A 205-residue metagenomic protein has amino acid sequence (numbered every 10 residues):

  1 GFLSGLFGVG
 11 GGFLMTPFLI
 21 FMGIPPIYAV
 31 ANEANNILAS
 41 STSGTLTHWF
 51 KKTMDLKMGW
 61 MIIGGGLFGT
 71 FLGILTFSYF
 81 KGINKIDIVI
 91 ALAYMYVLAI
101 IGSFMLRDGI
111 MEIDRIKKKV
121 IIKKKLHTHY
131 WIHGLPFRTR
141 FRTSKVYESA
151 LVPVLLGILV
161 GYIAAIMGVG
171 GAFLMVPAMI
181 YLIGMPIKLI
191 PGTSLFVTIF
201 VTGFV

Functional and structural regions predicted by a protein language model:
S4, G8, G12, T16 (+14 more regions): Alpha-helical transmembrane segments in multi-pass membrane proteins
F13-G59: Juxtamembrane transmembrane-helix termini in multi-pass membrane transport proteins
I24, G184-M185: Helix N-cap/coil-helix junction residues
F50-L159, Y181: Juxtamembrane transmembrane-helix boundary motif
K117, P186-I187, L195: Structured core of small recognition/catalytic domains
F173: Periplasmic/extracellular electron-transfer cofactor-ligation site, primarily the c-type cytochrome heme-c attachment
